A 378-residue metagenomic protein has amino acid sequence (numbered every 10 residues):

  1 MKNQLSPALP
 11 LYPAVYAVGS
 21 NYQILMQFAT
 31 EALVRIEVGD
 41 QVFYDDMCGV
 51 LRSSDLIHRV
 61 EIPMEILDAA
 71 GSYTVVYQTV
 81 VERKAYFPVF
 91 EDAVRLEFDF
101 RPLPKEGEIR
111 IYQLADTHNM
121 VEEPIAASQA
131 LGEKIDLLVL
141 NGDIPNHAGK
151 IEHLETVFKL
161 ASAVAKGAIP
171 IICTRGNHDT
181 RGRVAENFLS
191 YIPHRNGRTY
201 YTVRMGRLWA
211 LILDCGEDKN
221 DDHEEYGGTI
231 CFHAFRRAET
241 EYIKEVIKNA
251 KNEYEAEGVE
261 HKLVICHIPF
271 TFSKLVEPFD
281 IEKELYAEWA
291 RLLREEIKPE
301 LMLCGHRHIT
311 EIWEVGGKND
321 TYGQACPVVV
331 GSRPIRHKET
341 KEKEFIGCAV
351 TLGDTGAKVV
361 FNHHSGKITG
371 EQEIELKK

Functional and structural regions predicted by a protein language model:
M1-Y112, T355, H363-K378: Acidic, histidine-bearing metal-coordination/catalytic regions of metal-dependent phosphoesterases
L9-L25, E37, V203, T310-K378: Binuclear metal-dependent phosphoesterase catalytic core
L33, E108, K134-I135, A168 (+3 more regions): A general structural motif
T79-D92, E155-E253, E288-W289, K298-P299 (+1 more regions): Extended active-site neighborhood of metal-dependent phosphoesterases/phosphodiesterases
P88-N141, N146: An acidic-aromatic substrate-binding cleft motif
Y112-D116, L137-D143, I169-N177, L263-H267 (+2 more regions): Active-site neighborhood of phospho(di)ester-bond hydrolases with catalytic His/Asp-centered motifs
L114-H118, I144-I151, H178, G227-R237 (+1 more regions): The substrate-binding groove and active-site-proximal loops of carbohydrate-active enzymes, especially glycoside
F232, E253-L301: Active-site-proximal segments of metal-dependent phosphoesterases and phosphodiesterases across multiple
